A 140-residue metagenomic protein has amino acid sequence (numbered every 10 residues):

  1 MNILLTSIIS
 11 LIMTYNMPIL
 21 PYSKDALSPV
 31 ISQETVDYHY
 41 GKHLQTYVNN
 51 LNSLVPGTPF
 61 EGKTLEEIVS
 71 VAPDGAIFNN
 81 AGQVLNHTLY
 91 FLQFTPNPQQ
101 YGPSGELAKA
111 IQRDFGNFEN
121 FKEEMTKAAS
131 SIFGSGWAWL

Functional and structural regions predicted by a protein language model:
M1-S7: Sec-dependent signal peptide recognition, specifically the positively charged N-region followed immediately by
I9-W139: Feature for soluble, non-membrane regions of globular proteins
